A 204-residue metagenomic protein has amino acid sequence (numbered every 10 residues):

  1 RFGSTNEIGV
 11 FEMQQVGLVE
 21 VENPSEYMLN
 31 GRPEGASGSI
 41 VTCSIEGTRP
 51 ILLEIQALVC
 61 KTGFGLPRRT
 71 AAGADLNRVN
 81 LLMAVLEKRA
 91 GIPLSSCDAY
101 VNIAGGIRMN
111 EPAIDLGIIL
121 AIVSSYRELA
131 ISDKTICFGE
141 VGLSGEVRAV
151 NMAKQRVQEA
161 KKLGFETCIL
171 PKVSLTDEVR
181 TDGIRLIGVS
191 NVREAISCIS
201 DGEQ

Functional and structural regions predicted by a protein language model:
R1-Q204: Peripheral, non-AAA+ core regions of ATP-driven protein-machinery
